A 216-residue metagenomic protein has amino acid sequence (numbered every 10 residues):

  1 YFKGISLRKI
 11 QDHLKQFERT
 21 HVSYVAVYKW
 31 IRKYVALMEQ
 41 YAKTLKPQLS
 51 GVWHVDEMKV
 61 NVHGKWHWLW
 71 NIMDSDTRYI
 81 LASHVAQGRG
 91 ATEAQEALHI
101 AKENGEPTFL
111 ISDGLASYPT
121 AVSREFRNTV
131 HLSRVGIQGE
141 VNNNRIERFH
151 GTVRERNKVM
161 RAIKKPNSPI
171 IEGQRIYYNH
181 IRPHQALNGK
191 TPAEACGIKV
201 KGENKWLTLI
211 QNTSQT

Functional and structural regions predicted by a protein language model:
Y1-W53, E57-H63: Short, positively charged, Gly/Tyr-enriched micro-motifs that form contact patches at catalytic or ligand/partner
I10, V27, V55-M58, R78 (+3 more regions): Short, conserved catalytic/metal-binding motifs centered on acidic residues
K33, S83-N104: Active-site beta-loop-alpha junctions of metal-dependent nucleic acid enzymes, especially the RNase H-like/DDE
V55-W70, S75-T77: An active-site-proximal beta-strand-loop segment
E106-T120, P192: Acidic/histidine-rich, metal-coordinating catalytic segments
R127-I137: Short hydrophobic/aromatic-enriched beta-strand-loop microsegments
V135-E155: RNase H-like two-metal-ion nuclease catalytic core shared by retroviral integrases and related mobile-element nucleases
V159-T216: C-terminal domain-tail junction helix/linker
